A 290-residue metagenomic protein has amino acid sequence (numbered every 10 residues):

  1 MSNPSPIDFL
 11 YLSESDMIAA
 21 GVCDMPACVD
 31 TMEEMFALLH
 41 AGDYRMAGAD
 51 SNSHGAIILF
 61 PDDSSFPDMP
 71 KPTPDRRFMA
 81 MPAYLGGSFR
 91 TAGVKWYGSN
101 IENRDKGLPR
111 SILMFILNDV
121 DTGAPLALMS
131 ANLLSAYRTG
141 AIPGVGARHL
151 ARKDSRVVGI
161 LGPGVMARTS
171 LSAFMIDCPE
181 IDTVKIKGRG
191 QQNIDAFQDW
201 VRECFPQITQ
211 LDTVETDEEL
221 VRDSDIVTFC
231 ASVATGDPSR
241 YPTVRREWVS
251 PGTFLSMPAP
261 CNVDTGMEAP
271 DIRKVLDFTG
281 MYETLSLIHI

Functional and structural regions predicted by a protein language model:
M1-R138, I142-G144, D154: N-terminal ligand-binding/catalytic initiation module
A151-V157: Short helix-loop-beta connector
P163-G164: Glycine-rich Rossmann-fold phosphate-binding loop(s) that bind the pyrophosphate of adenine dinucleotide cofactors
D177-R202: NAD(P)-binding Rossmann-fold cofactor-contacting core
I208-S224, V244: Short acidic low-complexity segments
L220-R222, W248-V249, E268: A short, aliphatic-rich alpha-helical micro-motif
T235-T253: Rossmann-fold NAD(P) dinucleotide-binding segment
I288-I290: Conserved small/polar residues in nucleotide/adenosyl-binding loops
